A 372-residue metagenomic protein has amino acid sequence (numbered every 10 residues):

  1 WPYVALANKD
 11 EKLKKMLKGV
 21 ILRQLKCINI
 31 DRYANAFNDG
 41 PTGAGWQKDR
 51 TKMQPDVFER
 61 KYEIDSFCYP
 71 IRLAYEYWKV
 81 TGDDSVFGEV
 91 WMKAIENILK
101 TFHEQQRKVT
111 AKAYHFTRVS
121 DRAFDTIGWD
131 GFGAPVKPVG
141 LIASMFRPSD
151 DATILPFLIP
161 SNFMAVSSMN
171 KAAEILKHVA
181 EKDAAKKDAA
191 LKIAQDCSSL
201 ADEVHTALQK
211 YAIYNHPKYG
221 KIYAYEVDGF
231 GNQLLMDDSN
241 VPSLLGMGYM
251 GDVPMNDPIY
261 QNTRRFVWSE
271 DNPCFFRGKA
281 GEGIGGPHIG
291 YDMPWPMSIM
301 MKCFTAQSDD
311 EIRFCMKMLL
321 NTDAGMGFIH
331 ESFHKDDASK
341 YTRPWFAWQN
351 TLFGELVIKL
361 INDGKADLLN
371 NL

Functional and structural regions predicted by a protein language model:
W1-A123, F346-I361: Aromatic-rich carbohydrate-recognition surfaces in CAZymes
W1-K12, Y69-S85, F163-A189, L245-N256 (+2 more regions): Well-ordered alpha-helical scaffold segments within catalytic/enzyme domains
A5-K12, P55-Y62, D83-V90, T153-P160 (+7 more regions): Conserved aromatic-histidine-acidic binding/catalytic patches
E11-C27, D84-H103, A172, V179-Y211 (+3 more regions): Extended, well-ordered alpha-helical scaffold segments
N29-A36, W46, R50, P55 (+3 more regions): Extended ligand-binding clefts on enzyme/binding-domain cores
P41-G43, Y219, G231, M326-G327 (+1 more regions): Detector for glycine-centered tight turns/loop "hinges" at secondary-structure junctions
K48-P55, E59-E63, L234-P258, Y291-L372: C-terminal capping/lid segments that line or modulate ligand- or cofactor-binding pockets
E76, A123-G128, A212, H330-S332 (+1 more regions): Hydrophobic alpha-helical transmembrane segments of multi-pass integral membrane proteins
